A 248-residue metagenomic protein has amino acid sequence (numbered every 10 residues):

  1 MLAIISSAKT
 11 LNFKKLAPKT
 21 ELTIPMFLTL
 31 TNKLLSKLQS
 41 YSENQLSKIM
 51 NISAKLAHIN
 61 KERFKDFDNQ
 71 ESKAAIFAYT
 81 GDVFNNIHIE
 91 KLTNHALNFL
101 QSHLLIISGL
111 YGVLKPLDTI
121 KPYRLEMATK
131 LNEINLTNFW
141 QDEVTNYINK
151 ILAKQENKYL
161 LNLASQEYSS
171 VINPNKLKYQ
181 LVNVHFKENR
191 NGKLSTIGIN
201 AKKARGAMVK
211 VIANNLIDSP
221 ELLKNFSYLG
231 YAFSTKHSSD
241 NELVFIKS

Functional and structural regions predicted by a protein language model:
M1-L2, S239: C-terminal accessory regions
L2-S6, Y159-N162: Short hydrophobic beta-strand segments
I4-K91: Active-site helix-to-loop segments that bind/position phosphate- or nucleotide-bearing substrates and donors across
I89-S239, V244-S248: Internal, well-folded beta-alpha domain core
